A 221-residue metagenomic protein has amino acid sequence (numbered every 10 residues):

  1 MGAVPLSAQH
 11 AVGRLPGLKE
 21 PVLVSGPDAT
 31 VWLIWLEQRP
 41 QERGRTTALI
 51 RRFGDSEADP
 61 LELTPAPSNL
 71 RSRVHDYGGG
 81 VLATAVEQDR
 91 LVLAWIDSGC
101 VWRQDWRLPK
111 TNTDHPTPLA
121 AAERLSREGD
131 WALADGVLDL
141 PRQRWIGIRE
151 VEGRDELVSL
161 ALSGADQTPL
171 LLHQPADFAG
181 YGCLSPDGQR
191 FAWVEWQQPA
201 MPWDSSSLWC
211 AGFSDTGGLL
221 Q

Functional and structural regions predicted by a protein language model:
M1-K19, R52-Y77, Q104-A132, V158-G180 (+2 more regions): Multi-bladed beta-propeller domains
P5-F53: Hydrophobic alpha-helical membrane-insertion signals
G13-W32, S68-V92, G129-W145, Q174-F191: Conserved beta-propeller blade repeats
G26-A29, P40-E42, G54-S56, E87-D89 (+6 more regions): Short strand-connecting beta-turns/loops that link adjacent beta-strands
L33, T46-I50, L82, L93 (+6 more regions): Hydrophobic beta-strand positions in blades of beta-propellers and related beta-sheet-rich domains
I34, L61-P65, A94: Short amphipathic beta-strand/extended segments with alternating polar/hydrophobic composition
L36-T47, L70-D76, W95-W102, R127-L133 (+3 more regions): A flexible loop/linker signature enriched in serine peptidases of the S9 family
W95-D97, G136-L138, R144-I146, L160 (+4 more regions): Residue-level detection of beta-strand scaffold positions
